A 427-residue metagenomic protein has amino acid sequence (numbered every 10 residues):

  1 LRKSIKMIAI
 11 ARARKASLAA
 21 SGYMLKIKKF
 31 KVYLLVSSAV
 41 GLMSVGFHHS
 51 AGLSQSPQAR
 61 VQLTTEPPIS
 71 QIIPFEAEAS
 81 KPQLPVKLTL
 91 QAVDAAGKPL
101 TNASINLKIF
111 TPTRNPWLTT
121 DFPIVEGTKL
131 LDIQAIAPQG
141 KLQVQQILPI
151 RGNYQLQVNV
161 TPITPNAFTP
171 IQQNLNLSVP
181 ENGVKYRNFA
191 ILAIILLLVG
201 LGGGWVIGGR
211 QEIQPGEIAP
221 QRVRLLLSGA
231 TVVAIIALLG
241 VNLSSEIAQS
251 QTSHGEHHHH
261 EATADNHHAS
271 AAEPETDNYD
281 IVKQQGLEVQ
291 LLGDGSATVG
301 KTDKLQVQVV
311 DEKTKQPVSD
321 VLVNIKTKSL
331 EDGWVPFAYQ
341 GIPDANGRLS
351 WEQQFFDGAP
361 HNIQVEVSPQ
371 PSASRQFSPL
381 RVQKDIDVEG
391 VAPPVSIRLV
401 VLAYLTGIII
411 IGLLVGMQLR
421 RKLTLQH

Functional and structural regions predicted by a protein language model:
A11-V36: Bacterial N-terminal signal peptides that target proteins for export
A19-S21, S44-H48, N159: Residue-level recognition of conserved structural "scaffold" positions that shape functional pockets and channels
L35-G46: Bacterial N-terminal signal peptides
H49-T231, A237-H427: N-terminal soluble domains immediately following signal/targeting peptides that reside in extracytoplasmic
